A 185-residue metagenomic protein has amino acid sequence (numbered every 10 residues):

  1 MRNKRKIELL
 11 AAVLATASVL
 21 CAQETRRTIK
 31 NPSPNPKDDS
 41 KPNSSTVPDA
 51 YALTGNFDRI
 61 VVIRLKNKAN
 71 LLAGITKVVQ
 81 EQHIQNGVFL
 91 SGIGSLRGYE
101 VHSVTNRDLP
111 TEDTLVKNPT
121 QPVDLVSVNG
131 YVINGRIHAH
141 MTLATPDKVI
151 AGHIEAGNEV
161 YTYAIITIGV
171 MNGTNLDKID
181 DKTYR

Functional and structural regions predicted by a protein language model:
M1-L9: Bacterial N-terminal signal peptides that target proteins for export
R2, Q23-E24: Intrinsically disordered, low-complexity regions enriched in serine, threonine, proline and polar/charged residues
V13-C21: Hydrophobic h-region of N-terminal signal peptides that target proteins for export in Gram-negative bacteria
E24-V62, K66-A69, A73-Q80, G87-S91 (+3 more regions): N-terminal intrinsically disordered, cationic/polar leader segments that include organellar targeting peptides
